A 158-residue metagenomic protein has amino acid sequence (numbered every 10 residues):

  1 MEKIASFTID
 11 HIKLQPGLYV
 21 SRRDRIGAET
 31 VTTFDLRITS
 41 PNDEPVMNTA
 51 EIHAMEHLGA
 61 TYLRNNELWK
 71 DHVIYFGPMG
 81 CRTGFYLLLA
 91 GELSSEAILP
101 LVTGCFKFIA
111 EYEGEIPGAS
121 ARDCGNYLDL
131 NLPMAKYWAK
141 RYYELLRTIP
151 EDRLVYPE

Functional and structural regions predicted by a protein language model:
M1-L63: His/Glu-rich zincin catalytic helix
F7, F34, F76, F85 (+1 more regions): Phenylalanine-focused residue identity feature
G17, G27, G59, G77-G80 (+6 more regions): Residue-identity detector for glycine
R22-R25, R37, R64, R82 (+4 more regions): Arginine residue identity/basic-tract feature
P41, P45-A97: M16/MPP (pitrilysin/insulinase) zinc-metallopeptidase core fold and M16-derived inactive scaffolds
L88-E158: Acidic/histidine-enriched segments that form metal/cofactor-coordinating and catalytic pocket/exosite environments
